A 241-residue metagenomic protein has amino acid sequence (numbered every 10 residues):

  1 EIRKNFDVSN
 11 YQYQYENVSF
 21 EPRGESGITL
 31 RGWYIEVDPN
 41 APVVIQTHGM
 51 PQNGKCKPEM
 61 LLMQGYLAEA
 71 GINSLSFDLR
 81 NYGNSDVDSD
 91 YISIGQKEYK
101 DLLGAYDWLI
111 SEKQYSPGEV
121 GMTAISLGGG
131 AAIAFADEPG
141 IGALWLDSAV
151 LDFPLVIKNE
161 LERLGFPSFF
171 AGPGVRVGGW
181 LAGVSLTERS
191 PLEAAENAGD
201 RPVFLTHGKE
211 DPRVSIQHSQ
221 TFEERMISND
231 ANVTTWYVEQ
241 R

Functional and structural regions predicted by a protein language model:
I2-P39: N-terminal cap/lid segment of alpha/beta-hydrolase-fold proteins
A41-G49: Short beta-strand element of the alpha/beta-hydrolase
M50-Y66, L79, Q217: The serine-hydrolase catalytic nucleophile loop
Q64-D86: Conserved alpha/beta-hydrolase
I92-K113: Alpha/beta-hydrolase active-site loop
A134-S185: Hydrolase active-site cap/lid region
P191, S215-R225: Short alpha-helix in the alpha/beta-hydrolase fold that links the catalytic acid
A198-G199, F204-H207, D211: Short beta-strand/loop motif that positions the catalytic acidic residue of the alpha/beta-hydrolase fold
